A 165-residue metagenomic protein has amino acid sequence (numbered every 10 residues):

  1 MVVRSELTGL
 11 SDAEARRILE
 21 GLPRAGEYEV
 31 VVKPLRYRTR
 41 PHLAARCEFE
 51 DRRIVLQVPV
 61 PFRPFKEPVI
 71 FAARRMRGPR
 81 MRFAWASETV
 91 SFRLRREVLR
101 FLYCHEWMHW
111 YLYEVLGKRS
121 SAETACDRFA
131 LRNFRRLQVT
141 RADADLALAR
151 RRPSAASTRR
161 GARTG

Functional and structural regions predicted by a protein language model:
M1-A73, G78-F92: A metal-dependent hydrolase signature that marks the N-terminal structural subdomain at the beginning of catalytic folds
L10, G117-K118: Glycine-/small-residue-rich active-site loops that bind phosphorylated ligands and cofactors
S11, R100, A122: Hydrophobic (often cysteine-bearing) scaffold residues that line and stabilize catalytic clefts of nucleotide/cofactor
E48, R151-G165: C-terminal capping/extension segments of zinc metalloprotease domains
R63-K66, W110-L112, R119-S120: Short catalytic/ligand-binding loop motif for oxyanion handling, primarily in non-cytosolic enzymes, centered on
W85-E106: Alpha-helix-centered segments that form part of catalytic cores
F101-E114, C126: Active-site recognition of the HExxH zinc-binding catalytic motif
R119-R151: Post-HExxH zinc-binding segment in Zn-dependent metallohydrolases
